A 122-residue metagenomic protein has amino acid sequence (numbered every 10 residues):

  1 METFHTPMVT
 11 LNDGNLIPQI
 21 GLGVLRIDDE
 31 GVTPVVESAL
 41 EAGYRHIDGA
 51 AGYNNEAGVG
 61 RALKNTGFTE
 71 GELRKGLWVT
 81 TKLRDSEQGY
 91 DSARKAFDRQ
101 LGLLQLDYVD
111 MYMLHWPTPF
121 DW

Functional and structural regions predicted by a protein language model:
M1-L77, D107: N-terminal binding-site loop/beta-alpha segment at the start of enzyme catalytic domains that lines or forms
R26-D28, Y53, E87, H115-F120: Feature marks short, surface-exposed loop/turn motifs that line or immediately flank catalytic pockets and channel
E30-V32, G89-R94: Structural motif
A51, N55, D85, G89-S92: Generic, well-ordered alpha-helical segments
L73-E87, D110-P117: A short, structured active-site edge motif that brings together acidic residues
D91-W122: Glycine/proline-rich, positively charged, aromatic-decorated active-site loop/lid region on the catalytic face
